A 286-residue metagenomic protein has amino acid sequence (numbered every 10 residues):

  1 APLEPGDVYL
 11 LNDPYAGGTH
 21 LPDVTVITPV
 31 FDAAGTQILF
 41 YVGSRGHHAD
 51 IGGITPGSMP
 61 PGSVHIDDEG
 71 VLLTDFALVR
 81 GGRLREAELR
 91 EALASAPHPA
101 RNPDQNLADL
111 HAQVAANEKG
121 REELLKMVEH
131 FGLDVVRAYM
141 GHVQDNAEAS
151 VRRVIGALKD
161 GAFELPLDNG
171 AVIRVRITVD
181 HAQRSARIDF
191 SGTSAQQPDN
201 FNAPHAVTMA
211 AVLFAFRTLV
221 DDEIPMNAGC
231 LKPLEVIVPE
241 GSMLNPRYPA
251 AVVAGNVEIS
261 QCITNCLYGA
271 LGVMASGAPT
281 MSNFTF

Functional and structural regions predicted by a protein language model:
A1-F31, E164-P166: Conserved mixed alpha/beta core segments that line enzyme active sites in large multi-domain catalysts
L3-P5, A100, D104-L107, L124-M140 (+3 more regions): Flexible, glycine/charged-enriched surface loops at secondary-structure junctions
T25-A33, G43, V179: A short, hydrophobic, proline-anchored segment that marks a local hinge/packing element in signaling and regulatory
Q37-P99, Q197, A206, A210-L213 (+3 more regions): Gly/Pro-rich active-site capping loops and adjacent beta-alpha segments that organize cofactor/substrate pockets
I38, G81, A203-V207, A211 (+1 more regions): Helix-loop-helix junctions within predominantly alpha-helical proteins
L72-E148, L271, G277-A278: N-terminal leader/propeptide and maturation segments of large enzyme subunits in energy/redox metabolism and hydrolases
E118-Q196: Accessory "access/gating" subregions that flank catalytic or transport cores
